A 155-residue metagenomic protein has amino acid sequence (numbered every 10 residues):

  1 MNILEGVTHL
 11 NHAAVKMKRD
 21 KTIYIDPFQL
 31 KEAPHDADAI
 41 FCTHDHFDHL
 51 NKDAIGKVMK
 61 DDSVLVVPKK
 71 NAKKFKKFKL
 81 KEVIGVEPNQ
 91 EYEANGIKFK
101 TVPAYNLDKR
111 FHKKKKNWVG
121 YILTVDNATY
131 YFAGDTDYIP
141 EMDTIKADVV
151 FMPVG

Functional and structural regions predicted by a protein language model:
M1-H35, G85-K146: Core dinuclear metal-dependent hydrolase active-site scaffold
F28-K74, K146-F151: Active-site metal-binding motif and surrounding structural segment of the metallo-beta-lactamase
I40, D53-G56, K81, K115 (+1 more regions): Generic preference for flexible, low-structure residues
I55-L107: Portal/gating segments that form or line small-molecule/metal binding sites
D135, F151-G155: Glycine-rich anion-binding loop/nest that anchors nucleotide
